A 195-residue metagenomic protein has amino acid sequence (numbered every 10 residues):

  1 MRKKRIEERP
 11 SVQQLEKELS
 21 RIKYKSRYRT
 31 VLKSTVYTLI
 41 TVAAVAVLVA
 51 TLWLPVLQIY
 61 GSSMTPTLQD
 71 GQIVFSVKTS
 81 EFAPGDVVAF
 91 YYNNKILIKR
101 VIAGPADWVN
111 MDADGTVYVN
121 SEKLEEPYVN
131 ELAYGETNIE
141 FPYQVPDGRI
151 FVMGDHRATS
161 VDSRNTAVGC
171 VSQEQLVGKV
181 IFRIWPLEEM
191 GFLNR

Functional and structural regions predicted by a protein language model:
M1-I96, V171-Q175, K179-R195: Protein maturation boundaries and topogenic segments
G71-Q72, D86, D107, R149 (+1 more regions): Structural motif
E81, N110-M111, Y143-P146: Extracellular/periplasmic catalytic domains that process cell-envelope and extracellular macromolecules
K99-N110, D114: RNA pseudouridine synthases
Y118-S121: Short strand-turn-strand beta-turns centered on an Asx-Gly dipeptide
L132-E136: Short gly/ser/thr-rich secondary-structure transition/capping motifs
I139, Y143-R195: Beta-strand-rich cores of mature extracytoplasmic or soluble domains
